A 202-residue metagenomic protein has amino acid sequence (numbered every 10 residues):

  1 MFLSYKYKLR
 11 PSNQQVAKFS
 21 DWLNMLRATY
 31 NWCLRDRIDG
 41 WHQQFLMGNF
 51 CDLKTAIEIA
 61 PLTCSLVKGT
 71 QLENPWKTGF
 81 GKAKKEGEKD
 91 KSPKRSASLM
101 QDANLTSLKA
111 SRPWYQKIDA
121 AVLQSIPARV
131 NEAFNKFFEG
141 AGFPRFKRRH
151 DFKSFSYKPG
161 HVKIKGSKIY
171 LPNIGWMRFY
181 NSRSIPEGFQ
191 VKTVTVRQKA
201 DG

Functional and structural regions predicted by a protein language model:
M1-G202: Nucleic-acid substrate recognition interfaces
